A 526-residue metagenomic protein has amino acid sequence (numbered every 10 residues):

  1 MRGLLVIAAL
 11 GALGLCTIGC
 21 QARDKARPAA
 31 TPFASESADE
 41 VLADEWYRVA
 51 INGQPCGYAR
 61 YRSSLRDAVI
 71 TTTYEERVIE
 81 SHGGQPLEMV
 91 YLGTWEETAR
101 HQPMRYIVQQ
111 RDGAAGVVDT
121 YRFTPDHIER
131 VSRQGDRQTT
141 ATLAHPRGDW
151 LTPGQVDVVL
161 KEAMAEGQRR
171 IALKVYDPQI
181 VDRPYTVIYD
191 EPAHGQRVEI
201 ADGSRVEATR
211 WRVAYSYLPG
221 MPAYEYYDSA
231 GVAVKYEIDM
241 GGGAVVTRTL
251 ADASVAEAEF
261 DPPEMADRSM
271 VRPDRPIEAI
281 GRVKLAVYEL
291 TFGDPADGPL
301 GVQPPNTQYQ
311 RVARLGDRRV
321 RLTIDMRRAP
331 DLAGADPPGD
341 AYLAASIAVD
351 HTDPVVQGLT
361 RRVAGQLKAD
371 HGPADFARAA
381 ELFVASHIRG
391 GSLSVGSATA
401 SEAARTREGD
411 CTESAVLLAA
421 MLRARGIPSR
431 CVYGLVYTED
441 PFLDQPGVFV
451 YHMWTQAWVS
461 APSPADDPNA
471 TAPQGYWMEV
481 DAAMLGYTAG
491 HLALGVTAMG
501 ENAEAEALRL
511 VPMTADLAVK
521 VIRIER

Functional and structural regions predicted by a protein language model:
M1-A8: Bacterial N-terminal signal peptides that target proteins for export
C16-G19: C-terminal motif of bacterial Sec signal peptides marking the signal peptidase cleavage site
A22-H127, V131-H145, K161-D331, Y476 (+1 more regions): Acidic, serine/threonine-rich low-complexity disordered tracts
P153-D157, M326-G409, L417, P512-R526: Secondary-structure boundary elements
V245, I388, L393, R425-E439: Short, well-structured beta-strand/strand-turn elements
T247-F260, E264-M265, L382, Y437-R526: Active-site rim recognition segments
G372-R378, A424-R430, A461, Q474-Y476: Loop/turn elements at helix/coil->beta-strand transitions in domains of secreted/extracellular proteins
A380-L382, R407-V436, T455-A457: Cysteine-centered nucleophilic/redox motifs
